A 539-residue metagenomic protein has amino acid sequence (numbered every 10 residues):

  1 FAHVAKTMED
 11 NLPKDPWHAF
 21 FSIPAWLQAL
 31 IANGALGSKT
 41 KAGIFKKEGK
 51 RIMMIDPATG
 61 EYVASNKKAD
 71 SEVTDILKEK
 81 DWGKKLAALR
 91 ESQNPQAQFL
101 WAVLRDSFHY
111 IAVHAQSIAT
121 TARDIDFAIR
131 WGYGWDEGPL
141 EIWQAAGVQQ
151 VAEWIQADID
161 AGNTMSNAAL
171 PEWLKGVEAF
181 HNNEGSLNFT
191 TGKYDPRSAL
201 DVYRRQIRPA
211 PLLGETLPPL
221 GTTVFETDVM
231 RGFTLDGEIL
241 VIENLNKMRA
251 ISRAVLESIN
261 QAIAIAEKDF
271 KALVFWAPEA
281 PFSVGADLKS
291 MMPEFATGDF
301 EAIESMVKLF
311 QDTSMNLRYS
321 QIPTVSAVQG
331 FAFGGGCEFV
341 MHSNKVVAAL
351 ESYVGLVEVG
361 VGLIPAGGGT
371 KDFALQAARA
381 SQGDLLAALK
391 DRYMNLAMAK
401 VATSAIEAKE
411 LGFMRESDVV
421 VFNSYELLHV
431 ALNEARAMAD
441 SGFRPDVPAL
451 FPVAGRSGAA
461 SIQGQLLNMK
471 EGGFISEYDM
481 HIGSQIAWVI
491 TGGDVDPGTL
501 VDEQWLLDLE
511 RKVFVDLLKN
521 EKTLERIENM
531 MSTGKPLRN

Functional and structural regions predicted by a protein language model:
F1-L273, A277-A280, K289-L309, T313-I322 (+5 more regions): N-terminal glycine-rich phosphate-binding loop for ADP-containing cofactors
V284-A286: Extended, composition-driven regions rather than compact fold-specific motifs
T324-S326: Hydrophobic faces of well-ordered beta-strands that scaffold small-molecule active sites in alpha/beta enzyme cores
Q329: Aromatic "clamp/platform" in nucleotide-sugar-dependent glycosyltransferases that forms part of the donor/acceptor
E338: Short alpha-helical segment that forms part of, or immediately flanks, the ligand-binding pocket in carbohydrate-active
